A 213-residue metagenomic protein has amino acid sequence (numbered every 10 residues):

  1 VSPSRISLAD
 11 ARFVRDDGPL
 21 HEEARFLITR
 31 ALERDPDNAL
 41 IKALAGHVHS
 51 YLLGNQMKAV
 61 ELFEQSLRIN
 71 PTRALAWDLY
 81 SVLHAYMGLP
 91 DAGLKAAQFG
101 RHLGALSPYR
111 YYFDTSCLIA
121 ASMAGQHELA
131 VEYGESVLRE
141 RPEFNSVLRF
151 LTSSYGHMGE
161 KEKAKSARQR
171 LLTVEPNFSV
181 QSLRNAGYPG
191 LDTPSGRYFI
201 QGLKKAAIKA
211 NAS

Functional and structural regions predicted by a protein language model:
V1, N38, R73, S107-R110 (+2 more regions): Residue-level recognition of tetratricopeptide repeat
R5-S7, H49, H84, A121 (+1 more regions): Residue at a conserved register position within TPR or TPR-like alpha-solenoid repeats
R12-R30, L52-Q65, M87-H102, A124-Y133 (+1 more regions): Structural signature of tandem alpha-helical TPR/SEL1-like repeats, specifically the intra-repeat loop/turn
R34, I69, L103-L106, E140 (+1 more regions): Structural marker of alpha-solenoid helical repeat scaffolds
I41, A76, R110-F113, V147 (+1 more regions): TPR alpha-solenoid repeat register
G156-S179: TPR/TPR-like (Sel1-like) alpha-helical repeat modules
V180-S213: Terminal, low-structured helical/coil segments at or just beyond the last alpha-helical repeat
